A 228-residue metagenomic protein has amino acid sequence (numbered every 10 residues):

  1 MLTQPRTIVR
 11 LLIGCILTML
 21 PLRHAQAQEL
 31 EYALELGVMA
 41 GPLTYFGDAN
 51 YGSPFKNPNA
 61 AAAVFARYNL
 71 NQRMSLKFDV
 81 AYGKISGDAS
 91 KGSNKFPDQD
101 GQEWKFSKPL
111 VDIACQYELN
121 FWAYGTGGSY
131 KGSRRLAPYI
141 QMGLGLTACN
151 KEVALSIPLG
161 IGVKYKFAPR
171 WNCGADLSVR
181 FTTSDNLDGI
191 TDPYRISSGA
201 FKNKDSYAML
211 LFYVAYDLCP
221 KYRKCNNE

Functional and structural regions predicted by a protein language model:
M1-E31, L218-E228: Cleavable N-terminal export/targeting peptides
Q26-A33, R73, A123-L136, V153 (+2 more regions): Short loop/turn motifs that connect adjacent beta-strands in outer-membrane beta-barrel proteins
Q26-R67, A215-K221: Short glycine/proline- and aromatic-enriched beta-strand/turn motifs that initiate or cap beta-hairpins
Y32-V38, L76-F78, I113-C115, L136-M142 (+3 more regions): Transmembrane beta-strands of outer-membrane beta-barrel proteins
V38-P42, V64-Y68, C115-L119, M142-L146 (+3 more regions): Residues on the lipid-exposed face of transmembrane beta-strands in outer-membrane beta-barrel proteins
D48-S53, D88-K95, G128-K131, V153-L155 (+2 more regions): Outer-membrane beta-barrel translocator domains and adjoining extracellular loop/strand segments of Gram-negative
Y68, Q72-A154, Y216: Gram-negative (and chloroplast) outer-membrane scaffold detector with strong preference for beta-barrel transmembrane
L110, A168-E228: Predominantly the C-terminal beta-signal and adjacent terminal strand-loop region of outer-membrane beta-barrel
